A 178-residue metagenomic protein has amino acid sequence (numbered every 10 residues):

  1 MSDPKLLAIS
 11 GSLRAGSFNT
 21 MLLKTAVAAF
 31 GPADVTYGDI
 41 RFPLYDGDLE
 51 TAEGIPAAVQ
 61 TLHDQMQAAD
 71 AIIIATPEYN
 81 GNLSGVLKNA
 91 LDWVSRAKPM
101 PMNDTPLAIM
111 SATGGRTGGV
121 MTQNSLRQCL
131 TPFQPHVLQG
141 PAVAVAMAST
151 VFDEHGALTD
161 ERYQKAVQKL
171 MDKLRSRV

Functional and structural regions predicted by a protein language model:
M1-A97, E154-S176: N-terminal beta1-alpha1-beta2 submodule of the flavodoxin-like/Rossmannoid cofactor-binding fold
P4, I9, A108-S111, S149: Exposed boundary/loop context
G11-R14, P99, G115, P135: Amphipathic alpha-helical interaction elements
E50, G115-G118, T150-D153: Acidic pyrophosphate-coordinating catalytic loop
D92-P99, Q128-P132: Short, intrinsically disordered, mixed-charge
N103-M147, R162: Short, glycine-/small-residue-rich phosphate/pyrophosphate-handling segment
A144-A157: Short helix/strand-capping connector loops at secondary-structure junctions
